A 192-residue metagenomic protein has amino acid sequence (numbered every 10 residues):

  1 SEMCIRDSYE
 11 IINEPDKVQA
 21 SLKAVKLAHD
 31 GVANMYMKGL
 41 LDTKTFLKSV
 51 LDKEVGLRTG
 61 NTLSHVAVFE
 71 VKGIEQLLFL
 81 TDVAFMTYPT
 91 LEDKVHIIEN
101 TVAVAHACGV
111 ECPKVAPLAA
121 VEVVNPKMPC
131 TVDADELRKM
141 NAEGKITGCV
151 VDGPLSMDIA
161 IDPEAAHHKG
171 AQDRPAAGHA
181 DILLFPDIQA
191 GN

Functional and structural regions predicted by a protein language model:
E2-I5: Short, small-residue-biased leader/transition segments that mark boundaries at the very start of proteins
Y9-L77: N-terminal glycine-rich phosphate/adenylate-binding segment common to multiple enzyme folds
K26, A120-I182: Active-site rim loops that border cofactor/substrate pockets in soluble metabolic enzymes
L41-T43, D52-K53, E122-V123, I188-G191: Short glycine-rich anion-binding loops that position phosphate/pyrophosphate groups of nucleotides and phosphorylated
H65-V66, N100-V104, P163-Q172: Glycine-rich, charged/polar anion/phosphate-binding loops that engage phosphate groups from diverse ligands
V68, F85, K94, M140-E143: Non-catalytic structural scaffold of enzyme domains
G73-C108, P113, P129: Short, glycine-/small-residue-rich phosphate/pyrophosphate-handling segment
